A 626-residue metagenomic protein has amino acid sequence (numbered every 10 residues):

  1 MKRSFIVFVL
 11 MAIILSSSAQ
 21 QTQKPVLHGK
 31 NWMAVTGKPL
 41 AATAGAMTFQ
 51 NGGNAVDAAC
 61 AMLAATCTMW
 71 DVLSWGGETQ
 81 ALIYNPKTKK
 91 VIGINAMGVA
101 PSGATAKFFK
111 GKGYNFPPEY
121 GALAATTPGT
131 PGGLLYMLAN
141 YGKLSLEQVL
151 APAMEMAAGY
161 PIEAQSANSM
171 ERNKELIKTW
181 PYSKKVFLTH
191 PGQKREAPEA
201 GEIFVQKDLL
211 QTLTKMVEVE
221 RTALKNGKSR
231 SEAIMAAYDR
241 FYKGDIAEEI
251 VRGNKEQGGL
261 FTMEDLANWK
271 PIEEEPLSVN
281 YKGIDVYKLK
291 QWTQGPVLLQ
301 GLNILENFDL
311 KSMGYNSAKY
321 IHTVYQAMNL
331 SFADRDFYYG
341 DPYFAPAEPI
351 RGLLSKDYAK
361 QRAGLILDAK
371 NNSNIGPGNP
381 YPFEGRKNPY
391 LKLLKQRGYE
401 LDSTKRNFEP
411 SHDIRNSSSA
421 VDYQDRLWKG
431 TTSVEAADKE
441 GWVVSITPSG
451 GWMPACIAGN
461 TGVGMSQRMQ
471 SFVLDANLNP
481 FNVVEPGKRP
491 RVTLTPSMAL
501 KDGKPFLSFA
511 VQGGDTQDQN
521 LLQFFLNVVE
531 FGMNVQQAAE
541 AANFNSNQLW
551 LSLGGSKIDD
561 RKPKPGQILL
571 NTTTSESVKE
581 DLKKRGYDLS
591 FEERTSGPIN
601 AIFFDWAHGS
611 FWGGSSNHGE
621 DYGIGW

Functional and structural regions predicted by a protein language model:
M1-S4: Positively charged n-region of N-terminal signal peptides that target proteins for export
V7-S16: Bacterial N-terminal signal peptides
Q20-T43, M47, N51-A236, F241-T293 (+1 more regions): Noncatalytic scaffold domains of N-terminal-nucleophile
T68-G93, R252, Q257-T262, E409-N416 (+7 more regions): Active-site rim segments in enzyme catalytic domains, especially the processed small/beta chain of N-terminal
V72, A124, G201, P276 (+4 more regions): Short Gly/Pro-enriched turn/cap motifs at secondary-structure boundaries
G295-K311, A499-L507, D515-A539, S546: M16/insulysin-pitrilysin zinc metalloprotease superfamily fold
L310-S449, E593: Internal maturation/activation junctions in enzymes
F332, E440, G487-P490, L521-L522 (+1 more regions): Extended C-terminal subregions enriched in glycine
